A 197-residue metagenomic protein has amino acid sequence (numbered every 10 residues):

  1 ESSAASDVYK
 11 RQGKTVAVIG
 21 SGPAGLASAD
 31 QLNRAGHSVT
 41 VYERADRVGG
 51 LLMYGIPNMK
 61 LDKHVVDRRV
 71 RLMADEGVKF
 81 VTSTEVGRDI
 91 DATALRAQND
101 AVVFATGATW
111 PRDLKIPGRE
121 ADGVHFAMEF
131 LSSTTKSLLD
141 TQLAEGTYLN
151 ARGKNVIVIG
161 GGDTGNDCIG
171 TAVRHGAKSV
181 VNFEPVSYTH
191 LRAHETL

Functional and structural regions predicted by a protein language model:
E1-A5, Y9, H190-L197: Single conserved hydrophobic/aromatic residue that forms the stacking wall/gate of nucleotide- or nucleobase-binding
S3-R11, D46, P117-M128, V186: Non-heme iron-sulfur electron-transfer modules
T15-Y42, V81-D91, R96, W110-R112 (+1 more regions): Rossmann-like dinucleotide/flavin-binding elements
L51-D100, R192: N-terminal Rossmann-like dinucleotide/flavin-binding domain of flavoprotein oxidoreductases that bind FAD/FMN
D100, D122, K154: Conserved acidic residues
A101, T106-P111: Glycine-/small-residue-rich beta->alpha transition segments that form the dinucleotide
F104, F126, V158: Redox-cofactor binding/interface segments in oxidoreductases and associated redox assembly factors
